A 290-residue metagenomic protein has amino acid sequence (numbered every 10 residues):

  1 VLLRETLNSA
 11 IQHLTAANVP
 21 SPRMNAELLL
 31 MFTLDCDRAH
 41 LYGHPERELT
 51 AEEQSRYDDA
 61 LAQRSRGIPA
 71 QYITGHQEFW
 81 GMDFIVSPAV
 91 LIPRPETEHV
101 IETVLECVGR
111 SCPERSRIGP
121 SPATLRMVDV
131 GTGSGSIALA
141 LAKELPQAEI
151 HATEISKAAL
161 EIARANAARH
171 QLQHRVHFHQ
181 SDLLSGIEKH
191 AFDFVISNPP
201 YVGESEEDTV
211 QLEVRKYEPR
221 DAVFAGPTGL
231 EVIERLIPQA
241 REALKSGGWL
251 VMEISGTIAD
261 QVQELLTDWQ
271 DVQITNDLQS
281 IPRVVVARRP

Functional and structural regions predicted by a protein language model:
V1-Y42, E46-L49: Non-catalytic accessory regions of SAM-dependent methyltransferases
L14, V108, A167, A240 (+1 more regions): Conserved hydrophobic residues forming the short capping helix/wall of the S-adenosyl-L-methionine
L28-C107: Conserved AdoMet
L29, G67, T97, I137 (+6 more regions): Residue-level signal for inorganic ion chemistry
E98-T209: Conserved SAM/SAH cofactor-binding pocket of Class I
L172, E218, L244-S246: Helix-to-beta-strand junctions that scaffold the AdoMet/dcAdoMet cofactor pocket in Class I SAM-dependent enzymes
Y201-V232: Mobile active-site "lid"/loop adjacent to the S-adenosyl-L-methionine
P227-R288: Conserved Class I SAM-dependent methyltransferase catalytic core
